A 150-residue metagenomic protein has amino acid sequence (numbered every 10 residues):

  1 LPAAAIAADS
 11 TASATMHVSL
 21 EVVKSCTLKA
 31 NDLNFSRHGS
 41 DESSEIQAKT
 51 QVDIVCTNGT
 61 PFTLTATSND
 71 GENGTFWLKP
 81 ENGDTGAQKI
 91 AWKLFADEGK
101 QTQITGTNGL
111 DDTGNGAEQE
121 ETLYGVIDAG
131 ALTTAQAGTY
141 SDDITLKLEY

Functional and structural regions predicted by a protein language model:
L1-I6: Gram-negative bacterial Sec-dependent N-terminal signal peptides
A7-D84, N108-Y150: N-terminal small/polar-rich segments of proteins
S40, D97-G99: Residues that form or immediately flank small-molecule/cofactor binding pockets and catalytic motifs
T60, G86-Q88, K100: Short acidic/polar mixed-charge low-complexity motifs
T67-N69, K93-D97: Predominantly extracellular/luminal cell-surface or secreted proteins
F76-W77, Q88-L94, T102: Extracellular/luminal ectodomains and secreted, surface-exposed scaffolds of diverse proteins
K100-G106: Surface-exposed loop/edge segments in extracytoplasmic proteins
